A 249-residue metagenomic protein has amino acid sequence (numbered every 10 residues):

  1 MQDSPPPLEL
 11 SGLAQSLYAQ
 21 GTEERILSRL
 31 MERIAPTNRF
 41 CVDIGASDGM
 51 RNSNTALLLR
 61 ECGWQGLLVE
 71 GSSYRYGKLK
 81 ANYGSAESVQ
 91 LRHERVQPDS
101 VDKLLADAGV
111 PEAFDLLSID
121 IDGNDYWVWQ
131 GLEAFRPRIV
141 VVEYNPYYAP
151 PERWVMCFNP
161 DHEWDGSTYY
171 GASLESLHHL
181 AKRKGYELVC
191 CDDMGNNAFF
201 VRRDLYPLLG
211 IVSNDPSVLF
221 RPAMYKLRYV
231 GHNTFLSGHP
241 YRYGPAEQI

Functional and structural regions predicted by a protein language model:
M1-V42, N54, L104, P151-I249: Rossmann-like AdoMet/SAM-dependent catalytic core
S11, Q15-D107, L116-I119, P146-A149: SAM cofactor-binding core of SAM-dependent methyltransferases, primarily the Rossmann-like beta-alpha-beta module
P36, E112, F135: Structured loop/turn residues at beta-strand edges in well-structured enzyme cores
G84-E87, A108, F135, F158-P160 (+1 more regions): Short, hinge-like loop/turn segments at secondary-structure boundaries
S88-H93, P137-E143, G210: Short hydrophobic/aromatic-enriched beta-strand-loop microsegments
E112-S118, I139: Short SAM/SAH-binding signature in class I
S118-V128: Active-site glycine- and acidic-residue-rich loops that bind and position anionic ligands or nucleotide-like cofactors
W127-E163: A short alpha/beta connector and helix-capping loop motif
